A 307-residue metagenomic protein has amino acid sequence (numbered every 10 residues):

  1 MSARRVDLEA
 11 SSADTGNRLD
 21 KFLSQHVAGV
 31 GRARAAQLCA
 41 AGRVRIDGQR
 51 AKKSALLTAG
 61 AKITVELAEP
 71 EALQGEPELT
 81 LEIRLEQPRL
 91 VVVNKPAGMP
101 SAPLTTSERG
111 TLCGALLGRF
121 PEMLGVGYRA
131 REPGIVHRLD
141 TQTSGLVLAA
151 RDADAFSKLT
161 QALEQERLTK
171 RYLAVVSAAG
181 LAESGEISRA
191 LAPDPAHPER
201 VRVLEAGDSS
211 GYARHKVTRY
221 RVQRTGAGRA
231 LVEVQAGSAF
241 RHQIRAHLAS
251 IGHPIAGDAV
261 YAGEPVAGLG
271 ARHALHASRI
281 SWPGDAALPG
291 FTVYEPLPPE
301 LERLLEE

Functional and structural regions predicted by a protein language model:
M1-E307: RNA pseudouridine synthases
